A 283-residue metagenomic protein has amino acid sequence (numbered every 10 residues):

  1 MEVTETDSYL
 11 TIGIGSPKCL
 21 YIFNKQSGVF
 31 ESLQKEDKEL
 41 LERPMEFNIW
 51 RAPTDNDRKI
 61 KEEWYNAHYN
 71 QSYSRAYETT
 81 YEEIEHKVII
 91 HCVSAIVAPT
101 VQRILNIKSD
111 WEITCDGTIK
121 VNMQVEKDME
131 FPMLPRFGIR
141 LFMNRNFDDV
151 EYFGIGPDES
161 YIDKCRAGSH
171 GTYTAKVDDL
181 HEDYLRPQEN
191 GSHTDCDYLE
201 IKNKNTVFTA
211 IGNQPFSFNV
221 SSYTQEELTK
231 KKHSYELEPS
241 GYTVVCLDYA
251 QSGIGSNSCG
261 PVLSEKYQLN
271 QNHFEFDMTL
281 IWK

Functional and structural regions predicted by a protein language model:
M1-K283: Beta-strand/loop-rich accessory regions of lumenal/periplasmic or secreted enzymes, predominantly carbohydrate-active
